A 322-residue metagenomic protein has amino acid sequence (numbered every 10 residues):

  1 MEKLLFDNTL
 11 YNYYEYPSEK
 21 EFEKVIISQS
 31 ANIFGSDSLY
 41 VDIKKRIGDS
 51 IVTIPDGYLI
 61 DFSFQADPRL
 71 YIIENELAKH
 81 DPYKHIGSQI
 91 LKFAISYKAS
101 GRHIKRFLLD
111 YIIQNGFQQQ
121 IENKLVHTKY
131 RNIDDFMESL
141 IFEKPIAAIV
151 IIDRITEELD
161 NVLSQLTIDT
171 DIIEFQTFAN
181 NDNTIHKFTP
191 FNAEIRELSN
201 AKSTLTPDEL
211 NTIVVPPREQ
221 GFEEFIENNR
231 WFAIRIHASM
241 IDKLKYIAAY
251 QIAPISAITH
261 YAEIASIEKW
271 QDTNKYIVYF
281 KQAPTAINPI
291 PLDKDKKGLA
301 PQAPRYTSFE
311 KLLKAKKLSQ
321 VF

Functional and structural regions predicted by a protein language model:
M1-I252, E263: Charged, terminal alpha-helix-loop-beta segments that serve as non-catalytic nucleic-acid engagement and/or assembly
E209-F322: Structured alpha/beta reader/binder surfaces that contact nucleic acids or chromatin modification marks
